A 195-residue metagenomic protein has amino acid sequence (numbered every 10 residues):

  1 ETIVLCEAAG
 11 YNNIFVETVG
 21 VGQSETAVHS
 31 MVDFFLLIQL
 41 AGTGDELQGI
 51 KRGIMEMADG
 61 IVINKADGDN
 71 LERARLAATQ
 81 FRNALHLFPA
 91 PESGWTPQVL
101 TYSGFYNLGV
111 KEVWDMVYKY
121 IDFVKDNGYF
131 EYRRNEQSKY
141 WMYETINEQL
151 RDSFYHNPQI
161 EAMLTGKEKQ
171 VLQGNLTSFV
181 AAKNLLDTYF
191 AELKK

Functional and structural regions predicted by a protein language model:
E1-S30: Phosphate-binding/switch loop-helix module in NTP-utilizing enzymes
E1-T2, A27, M31, I50-G53 (+4 more regions): Alpha-helical scaffold elements adjacent to nucleotide-binding pockets in ATP/GTP-utilizing enzyme cores
N12, D33, D59: Receiver (REC) domain switch/active-site residues of two-component response regulators
E17, I54, N64, V113 (+1 more regions): Residue-level signature of catalytic and energy-coupling elements of molecular machines, predominantly ATP/GTP-dependent
G22-E25, E46-K51, F88: Short, glycine/polar-rich helix-capping loops at beta-to-alpha or helix-loop-helix junctions that flank or form
A41-E72: Flexible active-site lid/hinge loop adjacent to a nucleotide/diphosphate and Mg2+-phosphate binding pocket
G60, A66-D126: Canonical P-loop GTPase G-domain recognition
T101, E112-F190: Long, well-ordered amphipathic alpha-helical subdomains in the mid-to-C-terminal portions of large enzyme subunits
